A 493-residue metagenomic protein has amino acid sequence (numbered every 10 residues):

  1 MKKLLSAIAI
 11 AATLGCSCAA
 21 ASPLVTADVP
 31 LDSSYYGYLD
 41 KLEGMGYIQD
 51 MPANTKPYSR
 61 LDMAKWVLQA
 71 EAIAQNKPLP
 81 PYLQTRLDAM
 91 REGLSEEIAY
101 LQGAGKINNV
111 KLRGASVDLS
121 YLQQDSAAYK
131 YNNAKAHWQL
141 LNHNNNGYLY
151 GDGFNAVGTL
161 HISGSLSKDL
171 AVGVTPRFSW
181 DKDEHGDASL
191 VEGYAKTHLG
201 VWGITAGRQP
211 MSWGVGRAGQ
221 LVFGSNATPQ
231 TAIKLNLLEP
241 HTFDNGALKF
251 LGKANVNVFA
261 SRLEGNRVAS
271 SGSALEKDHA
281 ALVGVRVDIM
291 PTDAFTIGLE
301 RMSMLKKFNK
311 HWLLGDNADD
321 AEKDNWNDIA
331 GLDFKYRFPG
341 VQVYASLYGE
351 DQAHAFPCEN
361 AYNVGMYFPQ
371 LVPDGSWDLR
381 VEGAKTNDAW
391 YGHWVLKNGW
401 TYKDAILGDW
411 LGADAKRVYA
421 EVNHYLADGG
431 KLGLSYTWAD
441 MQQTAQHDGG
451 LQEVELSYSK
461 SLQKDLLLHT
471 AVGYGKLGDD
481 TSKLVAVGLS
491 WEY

Functional and structural regions predicted by a protein language model:
M1-A21: Gram-negative bacterial Sec-dependent N-terminal signal peptides
C18-Y148: N-terminal periplasmic/intermembrane-space "pro-region" immediately following the signal or transit peptide
V25-D28, P52-N54, Q75-T85, Q102-R113 (+8 more regions): Short loop/turn motifs that connect adjacent beta-strands in outer-membrane beta-barrel proteins
V117, D125, N132-Y148, A171-D181 (+8 more regions): Transmembrane beta-strand segments that form the barrel wall of outer-membrane beta-barrel proteins
L149, H161, E239, I406-L411: Extracellular/periplasm-exposed beta-strand and loop segments of Gram-negative cell-envelope proteins, dominated by
L149-F154, L166-L199, W213-N226, A355-F356: Surface-exposed loop and membrane-interface regions of Gram-negative outer-membrane beta-barrel proteins
S212, A232-K403, A413-Y425, L432 (+2 more regions): Signature for the C-terminal beta-barrel architecture of outer-membrane proteins
K460, T481-Y493: Outer-membrane beta-barrel "beta-signal"
